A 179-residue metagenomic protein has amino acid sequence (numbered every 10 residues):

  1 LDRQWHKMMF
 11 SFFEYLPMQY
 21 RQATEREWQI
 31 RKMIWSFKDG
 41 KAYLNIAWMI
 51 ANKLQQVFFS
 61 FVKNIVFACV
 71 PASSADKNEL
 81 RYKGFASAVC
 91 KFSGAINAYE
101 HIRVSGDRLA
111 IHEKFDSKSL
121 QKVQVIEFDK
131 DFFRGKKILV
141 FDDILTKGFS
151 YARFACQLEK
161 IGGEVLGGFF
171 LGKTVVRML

Functional and structural regions predicted by a protein language model:
L1-D2, Q19-Q22, A152-L179: PRPP-dependent phosphoribosyltransferase catalytic core
L1-V66, R103-R134, K173-V176: Active-site-facing substrate-recognition patch
V66-P71, L139-D142: Acidic beta-strand-to-loop metal/phosphate-binding motif
A68, A86, G168: Residue-level signal for inorganic ion chemistry
A72-R81: Glycine-rich phosphate-binding loops at beta-strand->alpha-helix junctions
R81-S87: Charged helix-capping and loop-helix junction motifs
V140-F154: A phosphate-binding catalytic loop at a beta-strand-loop-alpha-helix junction that coordinates phosphoryl groups
